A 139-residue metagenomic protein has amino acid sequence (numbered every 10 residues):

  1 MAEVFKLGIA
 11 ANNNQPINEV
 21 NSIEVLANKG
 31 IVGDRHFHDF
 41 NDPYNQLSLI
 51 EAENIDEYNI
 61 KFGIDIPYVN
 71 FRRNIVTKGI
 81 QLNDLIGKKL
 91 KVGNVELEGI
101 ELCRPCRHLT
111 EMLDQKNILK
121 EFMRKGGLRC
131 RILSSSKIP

Functional and structural regions predicted by a protein language model:
M1-P139: Metal-cofactor-dependent catalytic cores
